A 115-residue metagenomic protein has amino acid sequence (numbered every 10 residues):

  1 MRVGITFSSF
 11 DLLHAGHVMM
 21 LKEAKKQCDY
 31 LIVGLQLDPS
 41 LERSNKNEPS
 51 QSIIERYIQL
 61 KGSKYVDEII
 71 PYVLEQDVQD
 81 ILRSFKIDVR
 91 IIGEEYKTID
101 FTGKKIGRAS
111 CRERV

Functional and structural regions predicted by a protein language model:
M1-R114: Nucleotidyltransferase catalytic core that binds NTPs
